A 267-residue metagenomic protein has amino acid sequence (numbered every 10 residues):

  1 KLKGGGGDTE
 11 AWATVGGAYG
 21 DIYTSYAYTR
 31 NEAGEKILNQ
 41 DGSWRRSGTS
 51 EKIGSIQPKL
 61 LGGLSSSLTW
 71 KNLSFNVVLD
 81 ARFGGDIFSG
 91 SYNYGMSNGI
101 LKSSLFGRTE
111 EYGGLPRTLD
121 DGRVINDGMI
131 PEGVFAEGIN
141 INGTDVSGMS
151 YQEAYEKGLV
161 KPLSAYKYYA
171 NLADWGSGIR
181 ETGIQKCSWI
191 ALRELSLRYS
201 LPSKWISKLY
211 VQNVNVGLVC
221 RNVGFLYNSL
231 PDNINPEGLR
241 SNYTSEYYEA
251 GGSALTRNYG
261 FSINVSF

Functional and structural regions predicted by a protein language model:
K1-F267: Outer/extracellular conduits and scaffolds centered on Gram-negative outer-membrane beta-barrels
